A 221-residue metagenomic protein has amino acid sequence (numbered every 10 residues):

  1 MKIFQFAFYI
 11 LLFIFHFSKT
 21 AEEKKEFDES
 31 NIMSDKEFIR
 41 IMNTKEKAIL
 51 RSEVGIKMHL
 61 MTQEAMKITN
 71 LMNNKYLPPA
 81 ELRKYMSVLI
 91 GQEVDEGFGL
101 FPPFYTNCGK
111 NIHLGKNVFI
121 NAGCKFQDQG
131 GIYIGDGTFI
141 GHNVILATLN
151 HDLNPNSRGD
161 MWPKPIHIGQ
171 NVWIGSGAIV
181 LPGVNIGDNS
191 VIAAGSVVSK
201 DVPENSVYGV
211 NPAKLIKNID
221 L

Functional and structural regions predicted by a protein language model:
K2-D95, A213-I216: Terminal amphipathic alpha-helical/low-complexity segments used for targeting or macromolecular assembly
F104-L114, F119-N185, N211-L221: Flexible, glycine/small-residue-enriched loop-and-beta-strand segment within the central core of proteins
T148, K200-N205: Short arginine-rich
W173, V191-A193, V197, N205: A generic "structured core" feature
V184-G187, V202: Extended beta-solenoid/beta-helix repeat architectures
G195-S196, V202, I219-D220: Short glycine-rich donor-binding/catalytic loop of glycosyltransferases that coordinates the nucleotide-sugar
